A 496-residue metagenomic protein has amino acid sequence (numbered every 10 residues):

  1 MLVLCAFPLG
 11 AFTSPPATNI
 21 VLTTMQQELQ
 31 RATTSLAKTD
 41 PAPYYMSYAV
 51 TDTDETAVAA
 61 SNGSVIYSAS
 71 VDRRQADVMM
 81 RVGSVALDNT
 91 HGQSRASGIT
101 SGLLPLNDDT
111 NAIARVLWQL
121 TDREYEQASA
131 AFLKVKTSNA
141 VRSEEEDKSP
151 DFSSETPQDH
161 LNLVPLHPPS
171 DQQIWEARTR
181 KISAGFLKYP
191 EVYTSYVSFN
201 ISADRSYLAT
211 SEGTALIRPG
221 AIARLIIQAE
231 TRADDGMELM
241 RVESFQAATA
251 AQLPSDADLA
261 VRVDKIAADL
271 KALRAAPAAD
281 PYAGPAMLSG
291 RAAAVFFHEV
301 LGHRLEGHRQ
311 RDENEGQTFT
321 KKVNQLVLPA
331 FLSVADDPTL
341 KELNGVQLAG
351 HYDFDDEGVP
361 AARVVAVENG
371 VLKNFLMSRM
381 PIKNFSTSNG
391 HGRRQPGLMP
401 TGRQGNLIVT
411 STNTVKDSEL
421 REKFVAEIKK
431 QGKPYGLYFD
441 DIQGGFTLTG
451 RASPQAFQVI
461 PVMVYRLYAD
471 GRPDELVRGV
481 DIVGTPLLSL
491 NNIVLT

Functional and structural regions predicted by a protein language model:
M1-G10: Bacterial N-terminal signal peptides
F12-F354, V359, R363, E368-V371 (+5 more regions): Active-site bordering "gate/hinge" segments that shape substrate access to catalytic or cofactor-binding pockets
R311, T320-T496: Dual-mode signal for accessory low-complexity, basic/Gly-rich regions
